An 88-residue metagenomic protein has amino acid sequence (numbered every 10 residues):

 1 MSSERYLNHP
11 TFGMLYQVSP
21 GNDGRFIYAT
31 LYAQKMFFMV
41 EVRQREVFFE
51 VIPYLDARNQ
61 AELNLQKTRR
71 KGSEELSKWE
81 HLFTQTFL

Functional and structural regions predicted by a protein language model:
M1-L55: Long, non-catalytic architectural segments outside compact domain cores
Y54-L88: Short, compact, well-ordered microdomains
